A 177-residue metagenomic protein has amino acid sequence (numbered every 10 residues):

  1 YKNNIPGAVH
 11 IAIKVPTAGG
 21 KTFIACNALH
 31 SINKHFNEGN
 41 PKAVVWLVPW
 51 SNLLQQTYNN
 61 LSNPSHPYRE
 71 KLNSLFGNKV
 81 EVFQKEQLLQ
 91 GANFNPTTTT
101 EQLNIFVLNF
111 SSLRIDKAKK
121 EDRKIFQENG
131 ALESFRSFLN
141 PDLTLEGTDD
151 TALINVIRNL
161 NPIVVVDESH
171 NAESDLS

Functional and structural regions predicted by a protein language model:
Y1-S177: RecA-like P-loop NTPase motor core of helicase/translocase proteins
